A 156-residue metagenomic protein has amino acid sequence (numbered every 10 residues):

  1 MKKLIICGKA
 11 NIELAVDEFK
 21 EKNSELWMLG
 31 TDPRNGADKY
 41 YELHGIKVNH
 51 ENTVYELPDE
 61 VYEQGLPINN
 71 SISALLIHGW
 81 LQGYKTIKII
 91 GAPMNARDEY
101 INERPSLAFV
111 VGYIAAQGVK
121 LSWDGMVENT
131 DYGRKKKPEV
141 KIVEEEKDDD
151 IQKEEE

Functional and structural regions predicted by a protein language model:
M1-E156: Metal-ion/cofactor- or nucleotide/acyl-coenzyme-handling active-site neighborhoods
